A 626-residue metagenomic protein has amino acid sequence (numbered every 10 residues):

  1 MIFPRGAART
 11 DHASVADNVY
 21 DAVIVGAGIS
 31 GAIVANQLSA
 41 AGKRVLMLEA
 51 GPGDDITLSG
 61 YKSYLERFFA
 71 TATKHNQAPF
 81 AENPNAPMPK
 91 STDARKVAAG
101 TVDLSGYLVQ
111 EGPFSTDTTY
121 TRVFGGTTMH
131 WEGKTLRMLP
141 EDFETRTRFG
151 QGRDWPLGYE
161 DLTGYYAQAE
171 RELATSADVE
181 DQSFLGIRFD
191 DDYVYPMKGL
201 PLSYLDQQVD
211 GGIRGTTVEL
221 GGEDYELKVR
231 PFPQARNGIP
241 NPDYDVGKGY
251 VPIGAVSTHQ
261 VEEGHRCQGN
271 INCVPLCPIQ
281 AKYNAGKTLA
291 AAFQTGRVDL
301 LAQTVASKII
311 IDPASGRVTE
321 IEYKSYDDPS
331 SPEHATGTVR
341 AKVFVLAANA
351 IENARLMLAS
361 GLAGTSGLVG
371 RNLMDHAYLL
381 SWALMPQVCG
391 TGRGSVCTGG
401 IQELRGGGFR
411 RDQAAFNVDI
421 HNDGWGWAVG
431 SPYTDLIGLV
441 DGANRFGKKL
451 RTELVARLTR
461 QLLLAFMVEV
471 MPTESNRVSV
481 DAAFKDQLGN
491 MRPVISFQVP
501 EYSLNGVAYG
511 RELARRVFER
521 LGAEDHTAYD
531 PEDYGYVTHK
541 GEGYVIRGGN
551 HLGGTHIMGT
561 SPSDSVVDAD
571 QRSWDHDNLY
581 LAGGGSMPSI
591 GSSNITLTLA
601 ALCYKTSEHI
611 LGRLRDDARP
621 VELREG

Functional and structural regions predicted by a protein language model:
I2-T147, Q151-Q168, Y323, E352 (+4 more regions): N-terminal glycine-rich phosphate/pyrophosphate-binding loop and immediately adjacent elements
G28, T147-G152, F189-K198, Q268-P275 (+3 more regions): Glycine- and acidic
A40, R44, G51-A70, P278-K287 (+8 more regions): Glycine-rich loop(s) and the adjacent beta-strand/alpha-helix scaffold that form part
I56-S59, S176-D191, E524-V537, D616-E625: Short, glycine/acidic-rich hinge or "gate" loops at secondary-structure transitions that mediate conformational
A72-H75, P79-T101, G106-P113, D117 (+4 more regions): Conserved redox-cofactor binding core of oxidoreductases
G100-Y120, F124-T127, W155-P156, G364-N505 (+4 more regions): FAD cofactor-binding and catalytic pocket of flavoenzymes
S105, F232-A235, P242-G247, S307-I310 (+5 more regions): A glycine-rich dinucleotide-binding beta-alpha-beta segment and adjacent secondary-structure elements that constitute
L300, I311-S315, T365-L368, R477 (+8 more regions): A cross-kingdom feature strongest in bacterial/archaeal respiratory oxidoreductases
